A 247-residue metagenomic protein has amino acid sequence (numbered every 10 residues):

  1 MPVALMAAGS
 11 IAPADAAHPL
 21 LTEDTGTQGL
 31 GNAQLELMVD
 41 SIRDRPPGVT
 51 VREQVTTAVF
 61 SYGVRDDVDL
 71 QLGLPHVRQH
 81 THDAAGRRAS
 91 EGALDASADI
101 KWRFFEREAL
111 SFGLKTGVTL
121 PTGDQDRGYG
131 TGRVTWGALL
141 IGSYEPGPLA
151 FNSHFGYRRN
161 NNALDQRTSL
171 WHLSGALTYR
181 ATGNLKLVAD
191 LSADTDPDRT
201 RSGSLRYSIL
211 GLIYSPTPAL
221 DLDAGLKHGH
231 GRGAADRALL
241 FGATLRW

Functional and structural regions predicted by a protein language model:
M1-P19: Cleavable N-terminal export/targeting peptides
A14-W247: Transmembrane beta-barrel domains of Gram-negative outer membranes and organellar outer membranes
